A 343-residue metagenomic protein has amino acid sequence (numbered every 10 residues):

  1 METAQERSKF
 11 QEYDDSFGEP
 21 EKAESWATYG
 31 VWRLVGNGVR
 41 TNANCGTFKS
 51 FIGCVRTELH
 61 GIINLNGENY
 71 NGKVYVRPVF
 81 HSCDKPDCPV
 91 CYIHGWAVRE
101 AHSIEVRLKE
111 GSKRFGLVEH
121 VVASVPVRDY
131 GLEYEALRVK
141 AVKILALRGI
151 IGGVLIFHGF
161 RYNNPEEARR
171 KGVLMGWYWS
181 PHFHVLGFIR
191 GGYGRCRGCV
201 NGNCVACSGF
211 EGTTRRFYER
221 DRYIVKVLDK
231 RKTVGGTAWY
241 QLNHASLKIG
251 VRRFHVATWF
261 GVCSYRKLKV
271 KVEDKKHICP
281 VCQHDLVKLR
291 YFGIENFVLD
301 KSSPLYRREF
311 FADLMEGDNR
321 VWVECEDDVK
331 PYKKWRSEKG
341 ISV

Functional and structural regions predicted by a protein language model:
M1-W179, I189-V343: Right-hand nucleic-acid polymerase module
